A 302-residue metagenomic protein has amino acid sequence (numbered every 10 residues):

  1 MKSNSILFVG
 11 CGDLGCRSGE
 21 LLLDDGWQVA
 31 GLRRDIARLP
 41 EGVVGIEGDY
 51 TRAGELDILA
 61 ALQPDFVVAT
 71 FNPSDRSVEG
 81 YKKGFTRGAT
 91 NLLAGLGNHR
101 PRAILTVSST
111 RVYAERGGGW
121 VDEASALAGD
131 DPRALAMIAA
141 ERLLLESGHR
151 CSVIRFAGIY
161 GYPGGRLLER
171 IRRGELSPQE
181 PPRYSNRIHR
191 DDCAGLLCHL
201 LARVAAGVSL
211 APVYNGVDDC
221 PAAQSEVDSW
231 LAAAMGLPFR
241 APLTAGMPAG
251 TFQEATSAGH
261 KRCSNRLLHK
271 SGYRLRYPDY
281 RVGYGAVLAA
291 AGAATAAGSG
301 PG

Functional and structural regions predicted by a protein language model:
G15-C16: N-terminal Rossmann-fold NAD(P) dinucleotide-binding loop
V43, E47-L92: NAD(P)H-binding glycine-rich loop region in Rossmannoid oxidoreductase-like domains and their noncatalytic homologs
T90-D130: Conserved Rossmann-fold NAD(P)-dependent oxidoreductase catalytic core, especially the SDR/UDP-sugar
G117-V153: Catalytic helix-loop patch of NAD(P)-dependent Rossmann-fold dehydrogenases
L135-I138, S147, Y160-R172, H199-Y214: Glycine/proline-rich active-site loop of Rossmann-fold NAD(P)-dependent oxidoreductases
I159, R166-E169, Q179-L201: Substrate-positioning beta->alpha
L196, R203-F252: Mid/C-terminal beta-alpha module of Rossmann-like enzyme folds, strongest in SDR-family dehydrogenases/epimerases
T256-G302: C-terminal amphipathic/interface module of NAD(P)-dependent oxidoreductases and related NAD-binding regulators
